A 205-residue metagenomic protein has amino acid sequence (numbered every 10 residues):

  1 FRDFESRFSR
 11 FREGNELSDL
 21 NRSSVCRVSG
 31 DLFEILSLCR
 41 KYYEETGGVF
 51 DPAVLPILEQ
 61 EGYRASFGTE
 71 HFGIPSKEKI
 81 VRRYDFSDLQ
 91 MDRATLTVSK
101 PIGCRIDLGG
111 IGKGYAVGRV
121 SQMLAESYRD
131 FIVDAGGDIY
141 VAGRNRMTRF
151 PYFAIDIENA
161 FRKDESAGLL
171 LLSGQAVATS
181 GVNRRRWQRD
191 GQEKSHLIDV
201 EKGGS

Functional and structural regions predicted by a protein language model:
F1-S205: Mature catalytic core of soluble alpha/beta enzymes
